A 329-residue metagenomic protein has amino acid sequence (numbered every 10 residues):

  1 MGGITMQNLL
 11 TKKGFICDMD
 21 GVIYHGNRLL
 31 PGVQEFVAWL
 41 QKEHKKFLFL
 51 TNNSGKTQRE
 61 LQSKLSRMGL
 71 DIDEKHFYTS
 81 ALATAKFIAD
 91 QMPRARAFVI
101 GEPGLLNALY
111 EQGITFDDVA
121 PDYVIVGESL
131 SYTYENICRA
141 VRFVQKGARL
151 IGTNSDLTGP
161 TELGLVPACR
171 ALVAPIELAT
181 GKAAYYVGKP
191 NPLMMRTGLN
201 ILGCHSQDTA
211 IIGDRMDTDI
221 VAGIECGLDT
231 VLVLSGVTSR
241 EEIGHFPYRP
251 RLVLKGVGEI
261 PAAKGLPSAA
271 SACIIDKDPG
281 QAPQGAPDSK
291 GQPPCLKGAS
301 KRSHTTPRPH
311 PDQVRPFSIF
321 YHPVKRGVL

Functional and structural regions predicted by a protein language model:
G2-G3, G265, G280, G285 (+3 more regions): Residue-identity detector for glycine
G2-K45, K56-Y78, A85-D278, R315 (+1 more regions): Asp-based, Mg2+/Mn2+-dependent phosphohydrolase catalytic module
N53: Conserved phosphate/oxyanion-binding catalytic-loop motifs
A269-A272, A282, A286, P293 (+2 more regions): Ala/Thr-enriched low-complexity intrinsically disordered regions
A286, L296, S303-F317, G327: N-terminal amphipathic/hydrophobic targeting modules at extreme N-termini, encompassing cleavable Sec/SRP-type signal
H322-V328: Short, intrinsically disordered C-terminal tails of secreted or membrane-associated proteins
